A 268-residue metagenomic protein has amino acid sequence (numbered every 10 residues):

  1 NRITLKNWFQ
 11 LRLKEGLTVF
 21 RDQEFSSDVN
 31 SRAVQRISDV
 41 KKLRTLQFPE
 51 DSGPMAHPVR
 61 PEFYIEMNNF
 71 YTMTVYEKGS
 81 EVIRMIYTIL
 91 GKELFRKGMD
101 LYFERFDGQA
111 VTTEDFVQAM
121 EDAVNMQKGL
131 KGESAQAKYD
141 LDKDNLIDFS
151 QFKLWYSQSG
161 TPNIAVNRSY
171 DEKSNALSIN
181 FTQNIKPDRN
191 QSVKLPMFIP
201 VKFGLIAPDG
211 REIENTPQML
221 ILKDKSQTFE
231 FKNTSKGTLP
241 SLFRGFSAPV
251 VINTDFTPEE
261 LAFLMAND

Functional and structural regions predicted by a protein language model:
N1-S169, K173, L177-I179: Hydrophobic alpha-helical and helix-loop surface patches within well-folded domains that function as non-catalytic
G16, G79, D224-K225, G245: Glycine-centered flexibility motif
T18, I83-I86, N184, G204 (+2 more regions): N-terminal, helix-rich and Lys/Arg-enriched segments in bacterial and organellar proteins
R44-T45, T72-M73, K173-A176, V193 (+1 more regions): Long, ordered, helix-rich scaffold segments
P49, P54, P58-P61, A123 (+5 more regions): Proline-rich intrinsically disordered, low-complexity coils
F63, F181-Q183, L205-A207, T254 (+1 more regions): Active-site proximal loops enriched in glycine and acidic residues that flank catalytic Cys/His/Asp and coordinate
E104-V111, A119-D122, T216-T228, A248-F256: Short, exposed beta-strand "edge-strand" segments with a Pro/Gly-rich flavor and a Y/T-containing core
M126, N145-S150, S159-F243: Beta-strand-rich binding/interaction modules
